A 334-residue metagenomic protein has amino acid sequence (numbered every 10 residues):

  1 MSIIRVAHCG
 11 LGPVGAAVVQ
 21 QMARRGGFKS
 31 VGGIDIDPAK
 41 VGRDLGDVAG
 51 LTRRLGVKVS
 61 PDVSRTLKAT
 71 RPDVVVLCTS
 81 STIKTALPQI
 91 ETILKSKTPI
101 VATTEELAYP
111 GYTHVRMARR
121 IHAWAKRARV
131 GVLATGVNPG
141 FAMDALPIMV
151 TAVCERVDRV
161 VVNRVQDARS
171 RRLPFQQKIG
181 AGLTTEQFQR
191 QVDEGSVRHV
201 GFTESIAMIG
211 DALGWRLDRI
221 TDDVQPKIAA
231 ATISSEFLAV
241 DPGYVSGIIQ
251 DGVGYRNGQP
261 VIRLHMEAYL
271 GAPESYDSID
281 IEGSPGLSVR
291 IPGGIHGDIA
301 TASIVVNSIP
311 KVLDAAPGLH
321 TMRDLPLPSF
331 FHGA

Functional and structural regions predicted by a protein language model:
M1-K95: N-terminal glycine-/serine-/threonine-rich beta1-alpha1-beta2 phosphate-ribose binding loop of Rossmann-like
C9, P13, A17, T70 (+10 more regions): Conserved active-site and cofactor/substrate-binding residues in soluble primary-metabolism enzymes
C9, T151-D277, I295, A302 (+1 more regions): Active-site-lining helix/loop region of Rossmann-like oxidoreductase modules
S81, I93-H114: ADP-ribose/adenylate-binding Rossmann-like module
A102-T103, V132-T135, V161-V162: General beta-strand structural signal in soluble alpha/beta enzymes
E105-V130: Rossmann-fold NAD(P)-binding glycine/threonine-rich loop
F141-V153: Alpha-helical support elements that line or immediately flank enzyme active sites and cofactor-binding pockets
Y269-A334: C-terminal helical cap and adjacent loop that interface with cofactors, partners, or active-site loops
